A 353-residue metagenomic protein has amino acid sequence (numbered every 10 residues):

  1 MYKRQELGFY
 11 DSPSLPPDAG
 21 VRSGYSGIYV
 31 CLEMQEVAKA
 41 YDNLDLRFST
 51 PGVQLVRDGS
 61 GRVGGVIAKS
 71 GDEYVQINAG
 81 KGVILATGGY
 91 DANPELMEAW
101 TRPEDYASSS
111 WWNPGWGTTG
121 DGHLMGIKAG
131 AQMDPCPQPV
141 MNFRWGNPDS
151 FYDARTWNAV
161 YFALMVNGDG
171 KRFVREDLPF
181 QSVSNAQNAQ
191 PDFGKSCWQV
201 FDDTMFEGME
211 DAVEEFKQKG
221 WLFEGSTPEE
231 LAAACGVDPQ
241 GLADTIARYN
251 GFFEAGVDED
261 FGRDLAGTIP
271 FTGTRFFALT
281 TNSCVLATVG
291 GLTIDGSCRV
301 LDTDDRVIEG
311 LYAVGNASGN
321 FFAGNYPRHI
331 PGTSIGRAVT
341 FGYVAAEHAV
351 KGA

Functional and structural regions predicted by a protein language model:
K3-D11, G225-L242, R248: Rossmann-like flavin
K3-Y74, G80, P94-E95, F253-G273: Conserved redox-cofactor binding core of oxidoreductases
A19-V21, W111, E215-Q218, P327-G332: Short glycine-enriched, charge-decorated loop/helix-capping segments at active-site entrances that position
Q54, G241-N325, H329: A glycine-rich dinucleotide-binding beta-alpha-beta segment and adjacent secondary-structure elements that constitute
S70-R144, I335-V344: Glycine-rich loop(s) and the adjacent beta-strand/alpha-helix scaffold that form part
H123-M125, A129-V237: An anion/pyrophosphate-binding glycine-rich loop and adjacent beta-alpha core in soluble alpha-beta enzymes
M141-G146, V160, Q181-S184, S283-V289 (+1 more regions): Glycine-rich phosphate/pyrophosphate-binding beta-alpha loops
